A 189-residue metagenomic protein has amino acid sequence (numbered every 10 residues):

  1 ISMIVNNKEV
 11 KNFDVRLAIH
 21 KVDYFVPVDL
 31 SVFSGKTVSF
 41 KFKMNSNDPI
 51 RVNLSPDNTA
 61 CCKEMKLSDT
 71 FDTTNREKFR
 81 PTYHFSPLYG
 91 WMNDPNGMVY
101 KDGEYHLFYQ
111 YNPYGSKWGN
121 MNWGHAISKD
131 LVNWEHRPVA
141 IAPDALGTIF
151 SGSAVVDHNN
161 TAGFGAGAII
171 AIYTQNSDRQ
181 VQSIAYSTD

Functional and structural regions predicted by a protein language model:
I1-H20, V26-D189: Beta-rich carbohydrate-recognition and catalytic domains
